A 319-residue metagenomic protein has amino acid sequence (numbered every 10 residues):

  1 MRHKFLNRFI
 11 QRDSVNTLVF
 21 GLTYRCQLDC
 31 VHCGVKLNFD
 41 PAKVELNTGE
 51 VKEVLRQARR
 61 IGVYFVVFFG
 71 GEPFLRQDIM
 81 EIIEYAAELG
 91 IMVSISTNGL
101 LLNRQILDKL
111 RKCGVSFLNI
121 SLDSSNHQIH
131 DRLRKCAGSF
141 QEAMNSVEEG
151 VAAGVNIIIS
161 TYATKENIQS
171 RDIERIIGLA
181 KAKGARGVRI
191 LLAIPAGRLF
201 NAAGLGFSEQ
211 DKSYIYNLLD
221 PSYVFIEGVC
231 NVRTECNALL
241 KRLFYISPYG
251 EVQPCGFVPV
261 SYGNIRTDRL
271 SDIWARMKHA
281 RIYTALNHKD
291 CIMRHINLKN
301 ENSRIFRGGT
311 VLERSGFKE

Functional and structural regions predicted by a protein language model:
M1-G114: Conserved alpha-helical substructure of the radical SAM core
F5-I10, S14, V252-E319: Flexible mid-to-C-terminal extensions adjoining Fe-S/redox cofactors in radical SAM and related proteins
V19, T23-C26, V229, P248 (+1 more regions): Residue-level signal for mature regions of secreted extracellular proteins and peptides
C26, C30-C33, C236, C255 (+1 more regions): Short cysteine clusters
D29, C33, Q105, Q128-I129 (+3 more regions): Residues that scaffold the ATP/ADP-binding catalytic core of kinase and kinase-like folds
H32, K36-F39, R242, S261 (+1 more regions): Secreted/processed peptides and extracellular or luminal domains of membrane proteins
F39, E72, L101, S124 (+3 more regions): Flexible, active-site-proximal loop/turn residues at the rims of small-molecule/cofactor binding pockets and catalytic
M92, R111-C113, S121-D123, Q128-K241 (+4 more regions): Radical SAM enzyme [4Fe-4S]-AdoMet core and its adjacent flexible, acidic and glycine-rich loops/tails across
